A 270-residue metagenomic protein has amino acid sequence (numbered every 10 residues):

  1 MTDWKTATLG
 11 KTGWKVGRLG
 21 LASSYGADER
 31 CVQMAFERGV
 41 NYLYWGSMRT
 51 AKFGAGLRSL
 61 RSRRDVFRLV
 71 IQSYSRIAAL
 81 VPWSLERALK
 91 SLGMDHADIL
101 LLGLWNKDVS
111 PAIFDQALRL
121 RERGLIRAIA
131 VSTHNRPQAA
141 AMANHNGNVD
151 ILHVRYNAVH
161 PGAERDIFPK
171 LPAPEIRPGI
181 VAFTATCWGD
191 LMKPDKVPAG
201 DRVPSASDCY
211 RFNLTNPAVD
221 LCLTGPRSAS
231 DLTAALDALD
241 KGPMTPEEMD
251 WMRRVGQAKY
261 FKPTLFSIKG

Functional and structural regions predicted by a protein language model:
M1-F67: N-terminal binding-site loop/beta-alpha segment at the start of enzyme catalytic domains that lines or forms
D3, D28, A51, L104-G270: Beta/alpha (TIM)-barrel catalytic core signal, keyed to glycine-rich beta->alpha loops juxtaposed to Asp/Glu that bind
G10-G13, Q33-E37, G54-V66, E86-D95 (+3 more regions): Acidic (Asp/Glu)-rich catalytic clusters
W14-L19, G39-Y42, S62-R68, M94-D98 (+4 more regions): Short, well-ordered coil/turn segments that N-cap beta-strands
V16-D28, V70-L80, G103, P194-V203: Active-site mouth loops of central-metabolism enzymes
S23, Y44-W45, S73, A130-V131 (+1 more regions): Small/polar loops that bind or transfer phosphate-bearing groups
R49, L60-W83, L92, G103-L104: Structural motif corresponding to the early beta-alpha repeats
L89-A112: Active-site groove signature of glycoside hydrolases
